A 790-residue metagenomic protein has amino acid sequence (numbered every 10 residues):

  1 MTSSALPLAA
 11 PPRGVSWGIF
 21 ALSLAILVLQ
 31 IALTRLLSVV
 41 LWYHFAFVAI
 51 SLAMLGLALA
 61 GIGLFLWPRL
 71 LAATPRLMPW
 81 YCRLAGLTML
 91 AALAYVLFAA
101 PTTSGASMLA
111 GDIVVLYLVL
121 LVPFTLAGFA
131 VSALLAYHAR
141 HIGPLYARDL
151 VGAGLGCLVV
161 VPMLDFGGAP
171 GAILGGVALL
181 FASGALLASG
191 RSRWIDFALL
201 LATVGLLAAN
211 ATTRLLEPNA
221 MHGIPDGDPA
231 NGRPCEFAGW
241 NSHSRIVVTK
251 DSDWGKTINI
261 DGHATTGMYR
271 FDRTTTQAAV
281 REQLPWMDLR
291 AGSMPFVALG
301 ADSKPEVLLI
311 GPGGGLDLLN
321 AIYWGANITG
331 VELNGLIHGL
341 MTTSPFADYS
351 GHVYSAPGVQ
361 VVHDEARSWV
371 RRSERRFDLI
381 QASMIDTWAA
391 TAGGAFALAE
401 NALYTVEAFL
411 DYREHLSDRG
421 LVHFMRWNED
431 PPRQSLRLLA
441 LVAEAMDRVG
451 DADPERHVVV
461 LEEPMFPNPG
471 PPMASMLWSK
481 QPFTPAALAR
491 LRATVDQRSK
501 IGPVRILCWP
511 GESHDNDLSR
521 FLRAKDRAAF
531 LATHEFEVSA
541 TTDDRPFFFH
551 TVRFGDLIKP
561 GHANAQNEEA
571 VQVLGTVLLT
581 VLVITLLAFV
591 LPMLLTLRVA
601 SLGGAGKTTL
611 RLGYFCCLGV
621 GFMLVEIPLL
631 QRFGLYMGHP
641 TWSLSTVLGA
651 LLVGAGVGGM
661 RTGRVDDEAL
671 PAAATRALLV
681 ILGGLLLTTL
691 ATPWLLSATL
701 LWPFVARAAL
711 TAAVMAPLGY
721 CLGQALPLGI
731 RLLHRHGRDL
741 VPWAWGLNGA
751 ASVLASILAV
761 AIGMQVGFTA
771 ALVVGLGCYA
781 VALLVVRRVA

Functional and structural regions predicted by a protein language model:
T2-A790: Alpha-helical transmembrane segments of multi-pass membrane proteins
